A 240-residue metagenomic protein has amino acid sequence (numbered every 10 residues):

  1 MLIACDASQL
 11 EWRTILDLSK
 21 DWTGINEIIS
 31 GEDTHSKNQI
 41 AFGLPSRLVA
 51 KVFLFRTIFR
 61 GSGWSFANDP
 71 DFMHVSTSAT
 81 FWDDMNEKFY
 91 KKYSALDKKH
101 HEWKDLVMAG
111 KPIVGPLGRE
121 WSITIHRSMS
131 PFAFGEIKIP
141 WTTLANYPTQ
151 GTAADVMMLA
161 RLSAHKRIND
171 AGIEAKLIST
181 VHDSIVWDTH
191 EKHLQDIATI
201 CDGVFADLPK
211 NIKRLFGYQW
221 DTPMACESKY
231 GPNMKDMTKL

Functional and structural regions predicted by a protein language model:
M1-L240: Conserved catalytic core of nucleotide polymerization and phosphodiester-bond processing enzymes
